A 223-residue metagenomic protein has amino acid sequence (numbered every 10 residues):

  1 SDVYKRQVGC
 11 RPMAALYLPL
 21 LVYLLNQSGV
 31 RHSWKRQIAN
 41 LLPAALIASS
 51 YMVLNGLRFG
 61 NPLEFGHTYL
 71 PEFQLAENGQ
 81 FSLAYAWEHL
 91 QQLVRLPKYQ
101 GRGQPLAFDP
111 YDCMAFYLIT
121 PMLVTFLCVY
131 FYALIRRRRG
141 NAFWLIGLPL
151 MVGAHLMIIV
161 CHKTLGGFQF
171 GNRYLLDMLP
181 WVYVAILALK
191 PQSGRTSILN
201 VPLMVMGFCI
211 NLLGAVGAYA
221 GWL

Functional and structural regions predicted by a protein language model:
D2-Y4: Short, small-residue-biased leader/transition segments that mark boundaries at the very start of proteins
R6-M13, L46, V53, L57-R58 (+3 more regions): Transmembrane helix irregularities
Q7-C10, L16-P19, P121, Q169-K190: Hydrophobic/aromatic-rich transmembrane helices and adjacent perimembrane loops
V8, M52, V152-F170, C209-Y219: Transmembrane-helix signature of polytopic, lipid-linked glycan biosynthesis machinery
Y17-A48, V129-R138: Perimembrane helix-loop-helix junctions
L18, N40-S49, N141-G153, Q192-A218: Signature aromatic-anchored transmembrane alpha helix within multi-pass, membrane-resident enzymes that catalyze glycan
G56, N61-F131: Membrane-lumen/periplasm interface segments of multi-pass, membrane-embedded glycan/lipid transferases
A115-A142, I146, W181-A188, M204: Hydrophobic, aromatic-rich transmembrane alpha-helices and their immediate juxtamembrane boundary segments
